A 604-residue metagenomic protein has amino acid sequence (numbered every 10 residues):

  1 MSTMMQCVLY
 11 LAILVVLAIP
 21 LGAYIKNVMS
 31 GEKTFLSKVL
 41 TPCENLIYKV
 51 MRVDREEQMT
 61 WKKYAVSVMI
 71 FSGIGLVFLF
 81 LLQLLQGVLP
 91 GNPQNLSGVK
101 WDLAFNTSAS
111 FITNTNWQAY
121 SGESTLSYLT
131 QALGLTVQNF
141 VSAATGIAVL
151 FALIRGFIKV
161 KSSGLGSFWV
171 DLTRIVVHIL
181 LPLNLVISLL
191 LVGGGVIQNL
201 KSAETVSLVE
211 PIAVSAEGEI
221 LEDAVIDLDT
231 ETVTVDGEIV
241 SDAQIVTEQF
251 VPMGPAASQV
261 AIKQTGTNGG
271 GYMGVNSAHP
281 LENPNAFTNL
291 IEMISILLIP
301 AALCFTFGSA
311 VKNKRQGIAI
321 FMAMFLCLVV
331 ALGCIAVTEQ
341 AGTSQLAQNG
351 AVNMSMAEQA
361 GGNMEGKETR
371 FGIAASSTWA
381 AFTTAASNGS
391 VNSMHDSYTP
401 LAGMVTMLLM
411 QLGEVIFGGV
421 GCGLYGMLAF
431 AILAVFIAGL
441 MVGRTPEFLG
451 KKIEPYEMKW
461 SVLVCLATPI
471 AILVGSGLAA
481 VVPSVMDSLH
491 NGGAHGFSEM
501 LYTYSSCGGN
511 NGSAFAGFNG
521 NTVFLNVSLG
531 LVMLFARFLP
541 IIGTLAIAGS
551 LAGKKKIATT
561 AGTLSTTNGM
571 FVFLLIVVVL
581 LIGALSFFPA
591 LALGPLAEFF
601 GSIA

Functional and structural regions predicted by a protein language model:
M1-N106, F151, I158-S162, G166 (+3 more regions): N-terminal alpha-helical transmembrane segments of multi-pass membrane transport and channel/translocase proteins
V8-I13, M69-G73, L133-A144, L153 (+9 more regions): Hydrophobic alpha-helical transmembrane segments of multi-pass membrane proteins
V16-A23, G75-F80, L135-V160, I294-N313 (+2 more regions): Transmembrane alpha-helical segments in integral membrane proteins
V68-L82, R174-I197, I296-I299, G308 (+4 more regions): Selective recognition of specific alpha-helical transmembrane segments in multi-pass small-molecule
P90-L135, Q198-I294, A347-C422, M486-F535 (+1 more regions): P-loop potassium selectivity filter motif centered on the GYG triad
I158-L181, A302-L326, M441-V462, K555-N568: Hydrophobic, small-residue-rich membrane helices and short re-entrant helix-turn-helix hairpins that build
F287-I318, F325-L326, S387-K459, F535-A536: Long hydrophobic segments that form regular secondary structure
A429-L433, A438-V442, K459-V485, L489-H490 (+3 more regions): C-terminal catalytic subdomain
